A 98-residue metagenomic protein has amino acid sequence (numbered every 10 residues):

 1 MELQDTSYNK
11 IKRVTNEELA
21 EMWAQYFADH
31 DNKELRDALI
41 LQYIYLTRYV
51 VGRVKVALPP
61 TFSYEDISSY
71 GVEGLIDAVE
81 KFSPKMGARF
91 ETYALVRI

Functional and structural regions predicted by a protein language model:
M1-I98: Alpha-helical promoter-recognition and RNA polymerase-docking modules of transcription initiation factors, dominated by
